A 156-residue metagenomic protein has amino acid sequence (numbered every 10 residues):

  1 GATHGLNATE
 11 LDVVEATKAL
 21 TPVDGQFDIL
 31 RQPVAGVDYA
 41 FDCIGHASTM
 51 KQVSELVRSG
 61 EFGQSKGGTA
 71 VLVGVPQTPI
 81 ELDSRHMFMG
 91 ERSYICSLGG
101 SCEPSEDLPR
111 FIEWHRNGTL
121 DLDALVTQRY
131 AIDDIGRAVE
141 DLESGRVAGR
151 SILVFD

Functional and structural regions predicted by a protein language model:
G1-E55: Adenosine-nucleotide cofactor-binding segment
T3-H4, S93, D121: Conserved beta-strand segments of alpha/beta enzyme cores
L6, D38-C43, V73-G74, G100 (+1 more regions): Glycine- and other small-residue-rich loops at beta-strand/loop junctions that grip anionic moieties
E10, G45, G74-Q77, S101-C102 (+2 more regions): Glycine-rich beta-alpha junction loops
D28, K51-S54, S59-F62, S105-D156: C-terminal hydrophobic helical "lid"/dimerization subdomain of Rossmann-like NAD(P)H-dependent oxidoreductases
K51, E55, F62-Q64, V73-E91 (+1 more regions): Rossmann-fold NAD(P)-binding glycine/threonine-rich loop
G68-T69, S93: Short glycine-centered segments of the SAM/dcSAM-binding site in methyltransferase folds
I95-P109: Active-site capping/gating segments
